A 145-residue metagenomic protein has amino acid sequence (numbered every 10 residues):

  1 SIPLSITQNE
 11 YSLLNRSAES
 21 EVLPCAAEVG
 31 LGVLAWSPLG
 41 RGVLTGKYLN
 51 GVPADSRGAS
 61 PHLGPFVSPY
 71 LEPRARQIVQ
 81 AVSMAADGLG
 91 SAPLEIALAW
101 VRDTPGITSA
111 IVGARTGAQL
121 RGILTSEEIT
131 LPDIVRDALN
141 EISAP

Functional and structural regions predicted by a protein language model:
S1-I142: Beta/alpha (TIM)-barrel catalytic core signal, keyed to glycine-rich beta->alpha loops juxtaposed to Asp/Glu that bind
